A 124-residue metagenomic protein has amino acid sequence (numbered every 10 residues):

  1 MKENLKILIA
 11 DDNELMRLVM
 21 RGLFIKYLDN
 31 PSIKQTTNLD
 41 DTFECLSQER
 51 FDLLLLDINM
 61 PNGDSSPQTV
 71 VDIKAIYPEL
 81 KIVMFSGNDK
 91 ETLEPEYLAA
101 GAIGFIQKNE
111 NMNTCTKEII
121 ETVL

Functional and structural regions predicted by a protein language model:
M1-L8, N113-L124: Non-catalytic signal-transmission and effector/linker regions of two-component phosphorelay proteins
D11: Conserved acidic carboxylate
E14-K34: Two-component/phosphorelay signaling modules centered on CheY-like receiver
Q35-L53: Acidic, metal-coordinating helix/loop segments flanking the phosphotransfer/catalytic sites of two-component signaling
N59-P61: The short loop immediately C-terminal to the conserved phospho-acceptor aspartate in CheY-like receiver
D64-P78: Short amphipathic alpha-helix used as the core "switch/output" element in two-component signaling
D89-I106, E110, T114-K117: Alpha4 helix (beta4-alpha4-beta5 surface) of REC/receiver domains from two-component response regulators
